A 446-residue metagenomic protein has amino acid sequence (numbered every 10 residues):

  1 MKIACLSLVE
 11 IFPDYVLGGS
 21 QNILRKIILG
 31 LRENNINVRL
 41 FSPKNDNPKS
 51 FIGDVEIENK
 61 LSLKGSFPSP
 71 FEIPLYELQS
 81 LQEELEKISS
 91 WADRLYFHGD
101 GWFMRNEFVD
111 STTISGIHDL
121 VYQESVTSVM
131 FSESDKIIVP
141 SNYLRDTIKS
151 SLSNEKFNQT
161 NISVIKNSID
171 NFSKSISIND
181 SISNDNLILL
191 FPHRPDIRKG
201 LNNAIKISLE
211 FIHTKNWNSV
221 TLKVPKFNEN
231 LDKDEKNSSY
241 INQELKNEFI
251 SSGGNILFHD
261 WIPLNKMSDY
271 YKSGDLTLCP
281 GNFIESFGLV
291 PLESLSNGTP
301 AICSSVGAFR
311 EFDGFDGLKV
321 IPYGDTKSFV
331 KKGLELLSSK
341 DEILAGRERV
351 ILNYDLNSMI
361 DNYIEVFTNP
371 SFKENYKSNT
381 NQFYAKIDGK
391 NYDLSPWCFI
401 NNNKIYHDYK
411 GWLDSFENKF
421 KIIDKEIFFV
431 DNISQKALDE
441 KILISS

Functional and structural regions predicted by a protein language model:
L75-Y76, S338-K377: A charged, aromatic-enriched C-terminal amphipathic alpha-helix characteristic of glycosyltransferases across folds
E124-V126, E133-T160, I169-N171, S239: A short, active-site helix/loop in glycosyltransferases that binds the activated sugar's phosphate group
I138, S181-K199, I205-L209, K223: Conserved donor-binding/catalytic core segment of Leloir-type glycosyltransferases
E235-W261: Nucleotide-activated donor-binding/catalytic signature segment of Leloir-type glycosyltransferases, i.e., the conserved
W261, D269-G274: Short alpha-helical donor nucleotide-sugar binding micro-motif in glycosyltransferases
K272-S286: Acidic donor-binding loop of glycosyltransferase active sites
P300-C303: Short hydrophobic beta-strand element within catalytic cores of glycosyltransferases and related nucleotide-activated
F315-K327, L334-K340: Conserved acidic donor-binding segment of nucleotide-sugar-dependent glycosyltransferases
